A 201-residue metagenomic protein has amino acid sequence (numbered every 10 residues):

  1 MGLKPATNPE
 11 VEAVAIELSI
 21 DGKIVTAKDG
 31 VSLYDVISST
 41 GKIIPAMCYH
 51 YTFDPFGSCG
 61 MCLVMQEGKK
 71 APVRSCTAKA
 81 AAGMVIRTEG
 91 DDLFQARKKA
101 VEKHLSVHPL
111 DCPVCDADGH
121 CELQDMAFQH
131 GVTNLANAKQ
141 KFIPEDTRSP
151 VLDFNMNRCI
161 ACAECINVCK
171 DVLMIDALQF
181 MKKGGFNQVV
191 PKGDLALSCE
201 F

Functional and structural regions predicted by a protein language model:
M1-V11, Y51-P55, C76: Short linear motifs in intrinsically disordered
G2-A6, G60-F201: Fe-S ferredoxin-like electron-transfer domains and their immediately adjacent linker/connector regions across
N8-K23: Eukaryote-biased recognition of intrinsically disordered, low-complexity regulatory segments
I16, V25-A82: N-terminal cofactor/phosphate-binding cores enriched in small/glycine residues, especially glycine-rich loops such as
K23-I24, P113: A generic secondary-structure micro-motif detector that highlights 1-2 residue hydrophobic/ambivalent hotspots embedded
